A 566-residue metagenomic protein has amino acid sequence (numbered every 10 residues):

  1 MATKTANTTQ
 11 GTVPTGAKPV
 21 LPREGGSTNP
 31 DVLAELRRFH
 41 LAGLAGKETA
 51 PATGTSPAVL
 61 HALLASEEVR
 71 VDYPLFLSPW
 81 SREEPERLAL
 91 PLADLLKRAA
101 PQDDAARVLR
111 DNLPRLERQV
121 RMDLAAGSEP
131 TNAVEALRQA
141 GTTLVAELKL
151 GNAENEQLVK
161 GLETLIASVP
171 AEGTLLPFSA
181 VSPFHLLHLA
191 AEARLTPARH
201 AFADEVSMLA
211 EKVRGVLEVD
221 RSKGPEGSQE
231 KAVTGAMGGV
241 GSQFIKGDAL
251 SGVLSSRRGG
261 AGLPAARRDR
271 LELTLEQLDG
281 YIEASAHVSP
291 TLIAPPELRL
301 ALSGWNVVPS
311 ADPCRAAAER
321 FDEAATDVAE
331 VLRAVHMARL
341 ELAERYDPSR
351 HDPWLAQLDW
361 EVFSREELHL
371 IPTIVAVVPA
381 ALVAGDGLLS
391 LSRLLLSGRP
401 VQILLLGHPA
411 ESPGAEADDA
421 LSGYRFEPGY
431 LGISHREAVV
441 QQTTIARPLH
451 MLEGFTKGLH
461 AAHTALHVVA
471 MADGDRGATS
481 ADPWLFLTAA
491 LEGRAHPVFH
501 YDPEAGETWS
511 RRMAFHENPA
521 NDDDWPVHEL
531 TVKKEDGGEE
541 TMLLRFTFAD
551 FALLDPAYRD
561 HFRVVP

Functional and structural regions predicted by a protein language model:
A2-S364, L370-A376, A481-P566: Long, compositionally biased, glycine/small-hydrophobic-enriched stretches that function as flexible linkers, tethers
S228, H369-T373, L396-V401, E437 (+1 more regions): Short coil/turn connectors at secondary-structure junctions
L358-E361, A384-L391, H450-G454: Short alpha-helical segments and helix-capping/turn motifs at coil-helix boundaries
F363-I371, E416-A461: Conserved thiamine diphosphate
H369-D386, V401-L404: A short, small-residue-rich loop immediately preceding and capping a beta-strand
D386-E427: Catalytic or ion-translocation cores adjacent to nucleophile or general acid/base/metal-coordination motifs in diverse
V401-L405, V440-Q441, V468: Short hydrophobic alpha-helical runs that function as membrane-insertion/retention elements
H408-P409, R447, A470-D475: Glycine-rich beta-alpha junction loops
